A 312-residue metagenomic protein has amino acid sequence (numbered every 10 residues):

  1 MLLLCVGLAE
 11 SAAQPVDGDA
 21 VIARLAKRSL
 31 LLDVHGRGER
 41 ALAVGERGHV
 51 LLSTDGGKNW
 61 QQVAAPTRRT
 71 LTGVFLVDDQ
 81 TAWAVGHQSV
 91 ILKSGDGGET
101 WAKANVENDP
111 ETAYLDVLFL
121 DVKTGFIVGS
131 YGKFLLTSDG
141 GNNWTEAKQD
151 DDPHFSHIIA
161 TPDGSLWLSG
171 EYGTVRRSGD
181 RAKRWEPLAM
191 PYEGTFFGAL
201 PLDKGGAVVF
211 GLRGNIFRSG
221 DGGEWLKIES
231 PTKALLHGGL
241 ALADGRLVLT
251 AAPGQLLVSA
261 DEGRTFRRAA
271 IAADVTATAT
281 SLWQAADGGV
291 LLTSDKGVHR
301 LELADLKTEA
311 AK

Functional and structural regions predicted by a protein language model:
M1-G7: Bacterial N-terminal signal peptides
E10-K312: Residue-level hotspots at or immediately adjacent to binding/recognition sites across diverse folds
